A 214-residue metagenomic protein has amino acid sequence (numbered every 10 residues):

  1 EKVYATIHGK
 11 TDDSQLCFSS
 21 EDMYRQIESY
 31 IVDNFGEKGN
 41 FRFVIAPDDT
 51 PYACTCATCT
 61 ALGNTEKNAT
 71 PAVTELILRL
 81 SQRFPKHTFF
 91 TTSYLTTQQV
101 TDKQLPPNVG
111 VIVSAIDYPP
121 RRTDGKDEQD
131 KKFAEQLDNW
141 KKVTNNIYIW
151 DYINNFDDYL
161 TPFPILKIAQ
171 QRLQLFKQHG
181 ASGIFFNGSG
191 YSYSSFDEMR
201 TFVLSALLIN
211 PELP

Functional and structural regions predicted by a protein language model:
E1-D22, A46-E75, I112: Aromatic- and acidic-residue-enriched carbohydrate-binding clefts of CAZyme catalytic domains
A5, R25, I31, K177 (+1 more regions): Compositionally biased, intrinsically disordered low-complexity regions enriched in proline and serine
D12, G36-G39, A61-P214: Substrate-binding groove of N-acetylhexosamine-processing glycoside hydrolases
D12-F41: A conserved hydrophobic secondary-structure block that centers on an alpha-helix together with its immediately flanking
